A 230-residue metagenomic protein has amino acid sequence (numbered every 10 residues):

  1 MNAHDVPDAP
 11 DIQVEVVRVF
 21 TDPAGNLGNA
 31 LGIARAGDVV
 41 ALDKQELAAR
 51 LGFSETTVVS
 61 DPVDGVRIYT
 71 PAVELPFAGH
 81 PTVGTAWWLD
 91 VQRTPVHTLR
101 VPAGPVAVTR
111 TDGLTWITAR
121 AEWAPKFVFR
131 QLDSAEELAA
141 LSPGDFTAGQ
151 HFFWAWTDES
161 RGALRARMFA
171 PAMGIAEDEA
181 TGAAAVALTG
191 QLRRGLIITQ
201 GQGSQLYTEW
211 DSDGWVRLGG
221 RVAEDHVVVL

Functional and structural regions predicted by a protein language model:
M1-L230: Active-site proximal loop and beta-alpha junction motif in alpha/beta enzyme cores
